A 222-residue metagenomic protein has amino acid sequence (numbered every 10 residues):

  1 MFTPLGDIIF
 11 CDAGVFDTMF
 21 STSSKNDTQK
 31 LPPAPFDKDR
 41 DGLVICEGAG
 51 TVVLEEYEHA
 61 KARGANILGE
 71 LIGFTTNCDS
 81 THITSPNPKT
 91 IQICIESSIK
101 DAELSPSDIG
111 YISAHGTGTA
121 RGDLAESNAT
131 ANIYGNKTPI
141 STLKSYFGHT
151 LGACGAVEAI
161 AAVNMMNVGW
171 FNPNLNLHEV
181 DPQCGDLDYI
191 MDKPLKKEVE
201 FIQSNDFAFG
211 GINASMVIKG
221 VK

Functional and structural regions predicted by a protein language model:
M1-H59, C154-K222: Conserved beta-strand-centric core segments of catalytic alpha/beta enzyme folds
M1-L5, N66-F74, S107-A114, P139-S145 (+1 more regions): Beta-strand segments within the central parallel beta-sheet cores of soluble alpha/beta enzyme folds
V15-D27, K89-I93, A125-K137, K219-K222: A glycine- and small-aliphatic-rich helix-loop capping segment at beta-alpha/alpha-beta transitions that lines
D27-A102, Y111: Condensing-enzyme catalytic core mediating Claisen C-C bond formation in acyl metabolism
K30-K38, T76, N136-Y146, K197-E198: Glycine/charged-rich beta-loop-alpha catalytic/anionic-binding loops adjacent to active sites
V53, L71, I109, A114-H115 (+2 more regions): Conserved small-residue
S80-I91, T117-Y134, T150-V157: Short glycine/threonine-rich loop-to-helix capping motif typified by GTGT followed within a few residues by an Asp-Pro
C94-A102, A129, I133, A162-M166: Stable alpha-helical structural segments in soluble proteins, enriched in small hydrophobic residues
